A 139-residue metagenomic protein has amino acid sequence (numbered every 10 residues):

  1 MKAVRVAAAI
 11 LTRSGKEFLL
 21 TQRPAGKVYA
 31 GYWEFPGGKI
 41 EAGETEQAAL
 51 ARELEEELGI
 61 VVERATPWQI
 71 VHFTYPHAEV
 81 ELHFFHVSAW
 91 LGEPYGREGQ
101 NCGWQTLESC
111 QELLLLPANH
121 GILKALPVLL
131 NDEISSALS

Functional and structural regions predicted by a protein language model:
M1-F18, K39: Conserved N-terminal beta-strand and adjoining loop/helix that marks the start of the Nudix/MutT-like hydrolase domain
R5, E55, G59-L91: Active-site segment of metal-dependent pyrophosphate-handling enzymes, primarily the Nudix hydrolase catalytic core
L11-T12, L20, A89, W104: Conserved hydrophobic "DFG−1" position in protein kinase catalytic cores
E17-E56: Conserved Nudix-box catalytic region and its N-terminal flanking loop in Nudix hydrolases and closely related
P24-G26, I60, L115: Short coil/turn segments
H86, Y95-L126: NUDIX/MutT-family hydrolases
P127-S139: Generic C-terminal helix-cap and adjacent flexible tail
